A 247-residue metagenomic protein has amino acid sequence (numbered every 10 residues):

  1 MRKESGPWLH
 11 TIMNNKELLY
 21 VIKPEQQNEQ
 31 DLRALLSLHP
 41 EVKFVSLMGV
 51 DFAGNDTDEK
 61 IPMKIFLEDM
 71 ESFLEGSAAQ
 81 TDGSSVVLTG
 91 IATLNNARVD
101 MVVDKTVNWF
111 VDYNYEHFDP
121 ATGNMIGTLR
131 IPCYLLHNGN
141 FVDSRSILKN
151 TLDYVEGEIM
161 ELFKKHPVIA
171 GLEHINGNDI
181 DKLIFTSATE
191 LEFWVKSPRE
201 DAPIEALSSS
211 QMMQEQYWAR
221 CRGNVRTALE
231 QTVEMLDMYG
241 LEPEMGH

Functional and structural regions predicted by a protein language model:
M1-M245: ATP/Mg2+-dependent ligation/transfer catalytic cores
